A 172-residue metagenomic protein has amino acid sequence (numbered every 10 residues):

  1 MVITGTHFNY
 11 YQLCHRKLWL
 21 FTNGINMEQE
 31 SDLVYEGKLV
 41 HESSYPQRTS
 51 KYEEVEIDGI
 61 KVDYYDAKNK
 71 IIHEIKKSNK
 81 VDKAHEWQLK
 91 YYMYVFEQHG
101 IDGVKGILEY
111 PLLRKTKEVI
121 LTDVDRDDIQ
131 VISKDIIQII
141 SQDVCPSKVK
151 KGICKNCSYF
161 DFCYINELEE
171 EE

Functional and structural regions predicted by a protein language model:
M1-P46, E169: Solvent-exposed, charged helical/coil patches that constitute nucleic-acid or partner-interaction surfaces
V2-G5, D135-C154: Immediate flanking context of iron-sulfur cluster ligation sites
C14, I60-N79, Y92-Y94: Conserved catalytic cores of phosphodiester-cleaving nucleases, focusing on short active-site segments
C14-L18, V144-E172: Cysteine-cluster motifs in flexible loop/terminal segments that predominantly coordinate metals
D32-N69, W87, R114-K115: Active-site metal-binding core of divalent-cation-utilizing nuclease and nuclease-like domains
K77-V81, D123-D125: A generic structural motif
A84-I107: Metal-dependent nuclease catalytic cores in nucleic-acid-processing enzymes, especially RNase H-like/related
I101-L121: Substrate-binding beta-hairpin/strand module that engages nucleic acids
